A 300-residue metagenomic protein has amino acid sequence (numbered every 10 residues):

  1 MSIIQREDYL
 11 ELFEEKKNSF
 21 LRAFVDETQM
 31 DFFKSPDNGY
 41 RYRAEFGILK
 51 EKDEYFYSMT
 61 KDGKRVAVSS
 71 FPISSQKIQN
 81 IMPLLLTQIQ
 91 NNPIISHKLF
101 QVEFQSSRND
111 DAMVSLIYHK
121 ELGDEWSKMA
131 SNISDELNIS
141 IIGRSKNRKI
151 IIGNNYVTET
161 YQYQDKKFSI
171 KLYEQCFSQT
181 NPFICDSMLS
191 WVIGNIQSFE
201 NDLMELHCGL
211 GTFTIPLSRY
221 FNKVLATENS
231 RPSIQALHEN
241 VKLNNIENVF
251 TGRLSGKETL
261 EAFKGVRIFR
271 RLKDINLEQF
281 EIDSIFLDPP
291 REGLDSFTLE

Functional and structural regions predicted by a protein language model:
M1-S2, L210: Local cysteine-cluster metal-coordination motifs and their immediate loop/turn environment, predominantly Fe-S cluster
S2-L99, R108: Extended interfacial segments that mediate partner engagement and assembly in macromolecular machines
L12, K16, I73, K77-L84 (+4 more regions): Short amphipathic alpha-helical segments
Y42, A112, E200-N201: Nucleotide donor/acceptor-binding cores
L49, D110-H119, S169-L172, S284: Short, aliphatic-rich beta-strand segments
D53, K64, D110, Q164-F168 (+1 more regions): Short acidic/polar mixed-charge low-complexity motifs
D124-E300: Rossmann-like S-adenosyl-L-methionine
